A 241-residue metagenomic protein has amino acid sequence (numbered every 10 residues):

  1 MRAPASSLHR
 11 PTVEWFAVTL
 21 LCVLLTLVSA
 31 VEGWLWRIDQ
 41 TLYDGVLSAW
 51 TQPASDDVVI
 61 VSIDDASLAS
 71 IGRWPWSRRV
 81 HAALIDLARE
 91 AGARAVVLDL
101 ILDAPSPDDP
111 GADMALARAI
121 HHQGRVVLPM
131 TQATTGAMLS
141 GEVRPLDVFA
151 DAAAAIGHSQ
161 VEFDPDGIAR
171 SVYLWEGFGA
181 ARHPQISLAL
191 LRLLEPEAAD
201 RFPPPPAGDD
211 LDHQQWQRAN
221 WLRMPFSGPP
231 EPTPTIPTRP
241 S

Functional and structural regions predicted by a protein language model:
R2-R223, S227-P229: Non-transmembrane functional regions of envelope-associated proteins
P232-P234: Terminal and domain-flanking low-complexity segments
R239-S241: Extracytoplasmic
